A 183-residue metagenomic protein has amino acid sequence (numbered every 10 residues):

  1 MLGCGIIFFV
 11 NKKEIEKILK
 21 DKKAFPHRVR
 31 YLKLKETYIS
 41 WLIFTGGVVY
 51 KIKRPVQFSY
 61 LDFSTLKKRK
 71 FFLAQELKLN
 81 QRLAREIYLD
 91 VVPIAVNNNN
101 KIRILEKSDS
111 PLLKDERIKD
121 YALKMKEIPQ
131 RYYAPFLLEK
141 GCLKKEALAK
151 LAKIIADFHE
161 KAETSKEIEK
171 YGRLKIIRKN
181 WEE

Functional and structural regions predicted by a protein language model:
F8-F9: Aromatic (phenylalanine/tyrosine) cluster motif
E14-E183: Conserved ATP-binding subdomain of kinase catalytic cores across diverse folds
